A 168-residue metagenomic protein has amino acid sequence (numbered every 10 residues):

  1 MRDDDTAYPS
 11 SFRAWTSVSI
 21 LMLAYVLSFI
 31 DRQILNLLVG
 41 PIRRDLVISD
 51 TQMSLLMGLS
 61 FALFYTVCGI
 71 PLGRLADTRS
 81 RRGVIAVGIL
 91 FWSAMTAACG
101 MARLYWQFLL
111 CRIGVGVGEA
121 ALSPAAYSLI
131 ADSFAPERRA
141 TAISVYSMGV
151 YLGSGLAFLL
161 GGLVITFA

Functional and structural regions predicted by a protein language model:
M1-I30, L35: Cytosolic juxtamembrane N-terminal segment immediately preceding the first transmembrane helix of multi-pass
Q33, F61-I70, A120, S154-G155: Residue-level signature of mid-helix packing/kink "hotspots" within the transmembrane helices of 12-pass Major
N36-V67: Extracellular/periplasmic helix-loop-helix junction of adjacent transmembrane segments in MFS-like secondary
V39, G153-I165: Small-residue (Gly/Pro/Ala) motifs that create kinks and tight helix-helix packing interfaces
P41, I70-R74, L163: Membrane-interface helix termini in secondary transporters
V47, S80, M101-Q107, G118 (+1 more regions): Helix-breaking motifs and short loop linkers at transmembrane-helix boundaries and internal kinks in secondary membrane
V67-W106: Conserved MFS/SLC helix-loop-helix module at the cytosolic interface between two early adjacent transmembrane helices
C111-V150: Cytoplasmic helix-loop-helix junction between adjacent transmembrane helices in 12-TM secondary transporters
